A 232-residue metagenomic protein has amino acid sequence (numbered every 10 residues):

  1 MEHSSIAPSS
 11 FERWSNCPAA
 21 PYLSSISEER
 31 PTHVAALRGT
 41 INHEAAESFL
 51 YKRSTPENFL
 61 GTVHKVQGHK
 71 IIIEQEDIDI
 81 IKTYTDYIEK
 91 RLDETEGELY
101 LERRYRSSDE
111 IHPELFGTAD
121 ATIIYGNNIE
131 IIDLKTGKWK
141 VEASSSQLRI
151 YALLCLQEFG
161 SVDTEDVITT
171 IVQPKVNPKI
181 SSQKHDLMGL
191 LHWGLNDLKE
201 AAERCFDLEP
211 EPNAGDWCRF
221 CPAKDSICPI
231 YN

Functional and structural regions predicted by a protein language model:
M1-H3, C17-R30, N128-I131, L198-F206: Short amphipathic alpha-helical segments and their helix-coil junctions
S4, P8-S54: Nuclease catalytic cores
S5-I6, G68-E89, G97, S108-E114 (+2 more regions): Metal-dependent nuclease catalytic regions and adjoining charged, substrate-binding loops involved in nucleic-acid end
S25-S27, L134-T136, Q173-K175: Short, histidine-centered active-site or binding-site loop motifs used for metal coordination, general acid-base
E28-A36, G137-E142, E211: Short, charged/polar micro-motifs that form catalytic or ligand-binding hotspots
T32-H33, L37-S108: A non-catalytic, helix-rich entry segment at domain boundaries
E47, E130, I168-T170: A structural signal for isolated positions on well-ordered beta-strands in alpha/beta enzyme cores
Y100-L148: Non-catalytic protein-protein interaction segments used by genome-maintenance enzymes to assemble and couple activities
